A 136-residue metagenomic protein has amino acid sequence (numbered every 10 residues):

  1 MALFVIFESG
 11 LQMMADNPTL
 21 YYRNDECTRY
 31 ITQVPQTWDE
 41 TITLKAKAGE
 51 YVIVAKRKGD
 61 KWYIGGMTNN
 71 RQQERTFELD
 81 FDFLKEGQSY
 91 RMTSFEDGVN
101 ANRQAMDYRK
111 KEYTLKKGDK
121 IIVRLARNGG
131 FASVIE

Functional and structural regions predicted by a protein language model:
M1-D25: A mid-to-C-terminal "edge-of-domain" accessory segment
I6, I64, N128: Conserved, mostly hydrophobic/aromatic
D16-Y63, N100-M106: Glycan-recognition and catalytic regions of carbohydrate-active enzymes
T41-T43, I53-V54, K110-Y113, K120-V123: Beta-strand-rich interaction surfaces with strong enrichment in secreted/lumenal proteins
A48-E86, F131-A132: Carbohydrate-binding surface patches
D82-G98: Solvent-exposed beta-hairpin/edge-strand motifs
S94-G118: Solvent-exposed beta-strand/loop surfaces of large extracellular or lumenal domains
E112-E136: C-terminal beta-strand-rich structural cap/linker in extracellular carbohydrate-active enzymes
